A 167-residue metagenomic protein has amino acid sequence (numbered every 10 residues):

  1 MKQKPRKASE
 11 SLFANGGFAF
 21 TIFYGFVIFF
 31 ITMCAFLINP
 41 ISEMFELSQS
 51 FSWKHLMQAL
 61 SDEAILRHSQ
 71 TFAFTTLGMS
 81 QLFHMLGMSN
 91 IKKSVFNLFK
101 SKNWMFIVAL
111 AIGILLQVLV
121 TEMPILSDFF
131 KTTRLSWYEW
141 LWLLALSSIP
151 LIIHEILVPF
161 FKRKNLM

Functional and structural regions predicted by a protein language model:
M1-M167: C-terminal transmembrane helices and immediately adjacent loops/tails of multi-pass membrane transport proteins
